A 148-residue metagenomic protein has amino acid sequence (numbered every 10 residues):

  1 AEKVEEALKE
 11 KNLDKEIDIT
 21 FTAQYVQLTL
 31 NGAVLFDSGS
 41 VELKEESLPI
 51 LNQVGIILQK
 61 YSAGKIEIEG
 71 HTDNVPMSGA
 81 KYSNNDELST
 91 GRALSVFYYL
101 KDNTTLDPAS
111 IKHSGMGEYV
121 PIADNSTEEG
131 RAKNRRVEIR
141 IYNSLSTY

Functional and structural regions predicted by a protein language model:
A1-G32: Juxtamembrane linker/hinge segments adjacent to a transmembrane helix in small membrane proteins
K11-F21, S62-G70, A109-K112: Short beta-strand elements
T29, L35-Q53, I57-Y61, H71-Y148: Periplasmic OmpA-like peptidoglycan-binding domain that tethers envelope proteins to the cell wall
